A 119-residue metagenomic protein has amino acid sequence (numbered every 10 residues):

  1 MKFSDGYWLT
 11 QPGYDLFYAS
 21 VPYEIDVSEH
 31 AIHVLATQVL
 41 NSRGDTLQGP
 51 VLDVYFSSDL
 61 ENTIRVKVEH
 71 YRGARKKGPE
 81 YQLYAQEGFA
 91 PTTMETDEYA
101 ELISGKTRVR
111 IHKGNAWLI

Functional and structural regions predicted by a protein language model:
M1-I119: N-terminal accessory segment at the very beginning of proteins
